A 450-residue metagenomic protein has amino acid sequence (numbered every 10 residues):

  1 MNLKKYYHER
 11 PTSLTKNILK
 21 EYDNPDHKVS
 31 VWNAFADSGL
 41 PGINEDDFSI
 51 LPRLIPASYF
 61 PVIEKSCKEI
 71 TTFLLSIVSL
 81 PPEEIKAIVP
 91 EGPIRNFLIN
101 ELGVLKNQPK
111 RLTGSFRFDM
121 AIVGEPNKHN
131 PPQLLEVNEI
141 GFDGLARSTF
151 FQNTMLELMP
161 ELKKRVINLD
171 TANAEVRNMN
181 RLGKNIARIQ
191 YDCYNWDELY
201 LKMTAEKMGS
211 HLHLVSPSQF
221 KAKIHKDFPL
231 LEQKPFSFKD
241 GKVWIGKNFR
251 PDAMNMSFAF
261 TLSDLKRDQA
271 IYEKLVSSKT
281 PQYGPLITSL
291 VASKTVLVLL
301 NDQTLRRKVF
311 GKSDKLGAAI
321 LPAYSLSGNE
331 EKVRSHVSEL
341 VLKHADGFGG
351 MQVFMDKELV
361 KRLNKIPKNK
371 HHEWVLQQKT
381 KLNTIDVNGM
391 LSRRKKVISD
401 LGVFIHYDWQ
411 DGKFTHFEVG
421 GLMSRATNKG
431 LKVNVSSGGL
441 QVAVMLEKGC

Functional and structural regions predicted by a protein language model:
M1-C450: Preference for protein termini
